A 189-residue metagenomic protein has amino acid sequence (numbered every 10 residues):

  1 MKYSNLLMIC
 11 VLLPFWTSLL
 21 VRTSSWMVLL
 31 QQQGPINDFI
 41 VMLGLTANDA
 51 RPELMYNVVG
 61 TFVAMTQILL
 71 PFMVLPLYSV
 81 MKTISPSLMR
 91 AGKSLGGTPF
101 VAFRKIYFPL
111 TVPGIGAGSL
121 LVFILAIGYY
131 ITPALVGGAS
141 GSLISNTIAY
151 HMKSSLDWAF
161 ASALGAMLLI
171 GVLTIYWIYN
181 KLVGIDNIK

Functional and structural regions predicted by a protein language model:
M1-L29, M89-R90, F103-R104, V112-P113: Cytoplasmic-entry segments and transmembrane alpha-helices of multi-pass inner-membrane transporters
C10, T17, T66, I115 (+4 more regions): Generic alpha-helical transmembrane segments of integral inner-membrane proteins, especially permease/transport modules
L13, Q67, F72-S87, G97-G128: Transmembrane alpha-helices
L20-T23, M73, A134, L173-W177: Membrane-embedded alpha-helical segments of multi-pass transporters/permeases
T23-T66, F100, V136-S140: Membrane-interfacial helix termini and adjacent extracytoplasmic/periplasmic loops of multi-pass transporters
V28, I131-W158: Glycine-rich helix-loop "coupling/hinge" segments at transmembrane-helix boundaries in multipass transporters
Y78-M89, K93, S162-K189: C-terminal transmembrane helix and the adjacent membrane-cytosol boundary/short C-terminal tail of inner/organellar
